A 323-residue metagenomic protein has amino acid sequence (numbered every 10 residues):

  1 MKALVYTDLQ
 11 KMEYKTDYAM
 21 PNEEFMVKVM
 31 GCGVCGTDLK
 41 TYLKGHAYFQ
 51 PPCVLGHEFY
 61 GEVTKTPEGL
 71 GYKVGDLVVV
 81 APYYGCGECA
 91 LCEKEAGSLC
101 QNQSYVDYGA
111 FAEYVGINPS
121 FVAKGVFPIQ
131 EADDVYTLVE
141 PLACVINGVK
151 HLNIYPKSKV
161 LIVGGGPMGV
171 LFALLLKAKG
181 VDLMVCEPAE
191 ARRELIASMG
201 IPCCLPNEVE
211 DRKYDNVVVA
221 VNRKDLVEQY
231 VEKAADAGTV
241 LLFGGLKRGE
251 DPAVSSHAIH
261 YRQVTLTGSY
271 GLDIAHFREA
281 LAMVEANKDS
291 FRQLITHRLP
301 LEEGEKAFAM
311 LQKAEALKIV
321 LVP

Functional and structural regions predicted by a protein language model:
M1, V185, E228, I274-P323: C-terminal hydrophobic helical "lid"/dimerization subdomain of Rossmann-like NAD(P)H-dependent oxidoreductases
M20-C32, G45-A90, F121, F127-Q130: Glycine-rich beta-strand-centered segment in the early N-terminal region that forms part of a ligand/cofactor-binding
V79, V218, L241: N-terminal Rossmann-like NAD(P) cofactor-binding module of classical short-chain dehydrogenase/reductase
C86-V163: NAD(P)H dinucleotide-binding glycine-rich loop of Rossmann-like/cofactor-binding domains, especially the beta1-alpha1
E131-P206: Mid-domain Rossmann-like dinucleotide-binding core that forms the NAD(H)/NADP(H) cofactor-binding site
V209-V217: A short acidic, Gly/Pro-enriched loop at the edge of an enzyme's catalytic core that lines a small-molecule cofactor
K224-A286, P323: Glycine-rich phosphate-binding loop and adjacent beta-alpha segment of Rossmann(oid) nucleotide-cofactor-binding
